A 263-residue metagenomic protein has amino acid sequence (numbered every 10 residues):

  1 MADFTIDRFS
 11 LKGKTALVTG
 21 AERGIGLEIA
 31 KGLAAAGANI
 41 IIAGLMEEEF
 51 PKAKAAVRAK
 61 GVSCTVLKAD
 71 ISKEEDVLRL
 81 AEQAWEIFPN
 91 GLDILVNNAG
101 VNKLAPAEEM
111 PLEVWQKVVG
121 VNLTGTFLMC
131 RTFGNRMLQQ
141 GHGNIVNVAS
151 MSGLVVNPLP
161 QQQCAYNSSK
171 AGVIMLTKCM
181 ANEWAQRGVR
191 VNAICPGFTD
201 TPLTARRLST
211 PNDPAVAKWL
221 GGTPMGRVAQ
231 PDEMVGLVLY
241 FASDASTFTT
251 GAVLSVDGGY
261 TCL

Functional and structural regions predicted by a protein language model:
A2-S10, V155, L239, T250-L263: Short C-terminal tail/terminal secondary-structure segment of NAD(P)H-dependent dehydrogenase/reductase domains
E22-R23: Conserved glycine-rich cofactor-binding loop
E48, K68-L80, L112, D232: The beta1-alpha1 cofactor-binding region of Rossmann-like NAD(H)/NADP(H)-dependent oxidoreductases
P106-A107, P111-V119, A215, W219: Substrate-binding pocket helix/loop in short-chain dehydrogenase/reductase
C130, S169, T177: Active-site helix of classical SDR
N135, N182-Q186, T247: Alpha-helical segment proximal to the catalytic Tyr-Lys
S150: Residue(s) in the substrate-gating loop at a strand-loop-helix junction that position the organic substrate next
